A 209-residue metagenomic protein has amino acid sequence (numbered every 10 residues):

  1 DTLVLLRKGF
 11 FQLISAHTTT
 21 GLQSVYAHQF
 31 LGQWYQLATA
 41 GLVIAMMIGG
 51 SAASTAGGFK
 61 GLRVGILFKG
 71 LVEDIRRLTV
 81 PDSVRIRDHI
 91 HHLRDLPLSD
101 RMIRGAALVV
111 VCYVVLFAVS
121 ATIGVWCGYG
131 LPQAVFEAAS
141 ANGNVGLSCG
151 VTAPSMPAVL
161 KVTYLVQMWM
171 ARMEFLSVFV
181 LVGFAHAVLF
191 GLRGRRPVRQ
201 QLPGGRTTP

Functional and structural regions predicted by a protein language model:
D1-P209: Membrane-proximal intracellular helices of multi-pass ion channels
